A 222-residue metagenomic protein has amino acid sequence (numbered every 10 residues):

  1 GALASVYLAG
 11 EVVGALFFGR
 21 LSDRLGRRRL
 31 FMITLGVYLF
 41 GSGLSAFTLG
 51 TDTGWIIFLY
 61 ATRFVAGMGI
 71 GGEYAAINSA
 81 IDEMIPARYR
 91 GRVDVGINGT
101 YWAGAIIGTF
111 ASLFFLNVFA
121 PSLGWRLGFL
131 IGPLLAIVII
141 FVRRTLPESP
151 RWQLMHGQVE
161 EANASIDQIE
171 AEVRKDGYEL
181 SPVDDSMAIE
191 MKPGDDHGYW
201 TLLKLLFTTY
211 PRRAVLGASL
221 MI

Functional and structural regions predicted by a protein language model:
G1-I222: Transmembrane-helix signature of 12-pass secondary carriers
